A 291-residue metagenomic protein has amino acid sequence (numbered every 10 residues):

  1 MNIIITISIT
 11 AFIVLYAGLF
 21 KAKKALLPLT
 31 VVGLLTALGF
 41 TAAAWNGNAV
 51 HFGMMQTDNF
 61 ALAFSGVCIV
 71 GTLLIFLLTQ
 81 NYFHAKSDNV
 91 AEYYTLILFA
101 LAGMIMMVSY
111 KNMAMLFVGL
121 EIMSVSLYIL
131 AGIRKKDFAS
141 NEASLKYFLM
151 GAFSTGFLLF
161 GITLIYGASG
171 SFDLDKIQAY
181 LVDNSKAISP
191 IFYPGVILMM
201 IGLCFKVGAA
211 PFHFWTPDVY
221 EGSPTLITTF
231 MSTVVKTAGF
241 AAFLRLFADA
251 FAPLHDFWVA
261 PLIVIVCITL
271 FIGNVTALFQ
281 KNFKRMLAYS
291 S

Functional and structural regions predicted by a protein language model:
M1-S291: Alpha-helical transmembrane segments of multi-pass membrane proteins predominantly involved in bioenergetics
